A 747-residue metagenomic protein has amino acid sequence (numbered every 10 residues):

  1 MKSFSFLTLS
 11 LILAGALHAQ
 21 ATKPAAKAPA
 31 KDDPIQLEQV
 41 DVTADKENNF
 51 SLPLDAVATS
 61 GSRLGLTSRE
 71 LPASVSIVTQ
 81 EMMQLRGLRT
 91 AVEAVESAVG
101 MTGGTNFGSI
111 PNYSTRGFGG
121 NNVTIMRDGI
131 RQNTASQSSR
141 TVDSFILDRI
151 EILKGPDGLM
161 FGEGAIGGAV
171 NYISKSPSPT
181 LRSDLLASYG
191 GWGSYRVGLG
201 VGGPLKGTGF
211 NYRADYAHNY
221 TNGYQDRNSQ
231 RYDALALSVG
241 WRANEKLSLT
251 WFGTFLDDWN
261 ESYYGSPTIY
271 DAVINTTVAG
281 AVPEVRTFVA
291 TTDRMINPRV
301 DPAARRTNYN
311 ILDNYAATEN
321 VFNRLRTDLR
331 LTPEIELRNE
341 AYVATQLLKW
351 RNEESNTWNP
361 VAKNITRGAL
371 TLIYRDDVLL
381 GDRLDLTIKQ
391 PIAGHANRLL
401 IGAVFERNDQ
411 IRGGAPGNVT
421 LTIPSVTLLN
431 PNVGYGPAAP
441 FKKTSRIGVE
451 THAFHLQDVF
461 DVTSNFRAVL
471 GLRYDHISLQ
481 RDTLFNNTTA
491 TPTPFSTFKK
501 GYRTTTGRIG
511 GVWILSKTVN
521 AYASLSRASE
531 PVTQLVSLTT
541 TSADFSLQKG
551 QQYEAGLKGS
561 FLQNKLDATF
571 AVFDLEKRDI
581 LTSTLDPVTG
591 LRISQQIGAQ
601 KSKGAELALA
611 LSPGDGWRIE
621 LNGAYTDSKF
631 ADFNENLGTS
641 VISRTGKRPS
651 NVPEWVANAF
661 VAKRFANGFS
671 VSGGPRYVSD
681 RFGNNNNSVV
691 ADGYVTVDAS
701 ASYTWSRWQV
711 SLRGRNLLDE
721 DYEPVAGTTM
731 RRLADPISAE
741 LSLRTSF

Functional and structural regions predicted by a protein language model:
A21-M82, F570: Short, acidic, small-residue-rich periplasmic hinge/interaction motif at the N-terminus of Gram-negative outer-membrane
P53-S76, Q80, R86, V92-R131 (+1 more regions): Extracytoplasmic beta-strand/coil segments of soluble accessory domains associated with Gram-negative outer-membrane
G103, S114, I130-K154, I173-S174: Short acidic/polar hinge/loop motifs at secondary-structure boundaries that mediate gating or recognition
F145-D148, L159-L235, A243-L247, V321 (+1 more regions): Outer-membrane beta-barrel translocator/receptor signature
N219, G223, S238-R242, K246-D328 (+4 more regions): Acidic/polar loop-and-plug regions of large Gram-negative outer-membrane beta-barrel proteins
N323-Q346, A369-L484: Face-selective signature of the C-terminal outer-membrane beta-barrel domain
R330, E336-Y342, Q346-W350, I514 (+2 more regions): Membrane-embedded beta-barrel scaffold of Gram-negative outer-membrane proteins
S464, D574-E576, Q595-N685, L718-D721 (+1 more regions): Gram-negative outer-membrane beta-barrel transporters
